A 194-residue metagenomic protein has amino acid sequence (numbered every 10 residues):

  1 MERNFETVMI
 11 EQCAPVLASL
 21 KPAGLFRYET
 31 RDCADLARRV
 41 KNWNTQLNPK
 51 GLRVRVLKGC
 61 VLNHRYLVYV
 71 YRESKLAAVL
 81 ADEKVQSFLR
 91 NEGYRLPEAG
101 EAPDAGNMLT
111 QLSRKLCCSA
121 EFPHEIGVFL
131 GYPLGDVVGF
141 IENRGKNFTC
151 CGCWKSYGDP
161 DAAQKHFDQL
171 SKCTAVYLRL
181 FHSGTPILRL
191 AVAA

Functional and structural regions predicted by a protein language model:
M1-K50, V54: A structured, charge-rich N-terminal accessory region that forms the first stable segment of a protein and links
K21-A23, H64-Y66, P123-E125: Short, surface-exposed beta-edge/turn micro-motifs
R39-E101: A glycine-rich, hydrophobic loop/mini-helix early in the fold
G93-H124: Internal catalytic-core helix/loop-beta-alpha segment that presents or stabilizes conserved functional determinants
L96-P97, C117, V138, C150-K165: Non-catalytic, substrate/partner-engaging modules appended to enzymatic cores
P103-N107, I141-R144, C151-G158: Short linear loop/turn motifs
F122-C150: Hydrophobic/aromatic-rich, well-ordered segments within soluble, folded domains that form packed cores
C153-A194: Long, compositionally biased
